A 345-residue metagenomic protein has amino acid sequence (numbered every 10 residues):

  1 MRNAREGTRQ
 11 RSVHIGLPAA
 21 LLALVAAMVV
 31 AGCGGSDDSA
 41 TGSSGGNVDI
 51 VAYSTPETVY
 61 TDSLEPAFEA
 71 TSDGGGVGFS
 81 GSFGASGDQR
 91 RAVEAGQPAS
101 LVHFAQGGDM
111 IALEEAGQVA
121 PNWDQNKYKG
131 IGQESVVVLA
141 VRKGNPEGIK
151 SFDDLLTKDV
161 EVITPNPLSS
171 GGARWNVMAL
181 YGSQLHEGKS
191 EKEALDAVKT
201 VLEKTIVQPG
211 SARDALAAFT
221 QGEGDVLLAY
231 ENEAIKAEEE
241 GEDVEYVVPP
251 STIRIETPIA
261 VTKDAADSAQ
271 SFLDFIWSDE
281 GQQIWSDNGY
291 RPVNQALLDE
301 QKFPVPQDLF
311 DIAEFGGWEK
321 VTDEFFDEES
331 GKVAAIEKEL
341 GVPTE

Functional and structural regions predicted by a protein language model:
N3-A20: Bacterial N-terminal signal peptides that target proteins for export
G7, G35, A266-E345: Extracellular/periplasmic juxtamembrane helices and adjacent flexible linkers that interface with membrane partners
M28-G32: C-terminal motif of bacterial Sec signal peptides marking the signal peptidase cleavage site
D38-S169, D308: N-terminal segment of the mature folded domain
P66-D73, L156-R213, A217: Ligand-binding cleft/hinge of the Venus flytrap
V137-N145, R254-A269, F275, I284-N288: A bilobed periplasmic-binding-protein/Venus flytrap-type ligand-binding module shared by bacterial periplasmic
G144-S151, S169, G182-S190, D264-A269: Short helix-loop capping/hinge motifs at secondary-structure junctions, enriched in acidic/polar residues
E187-T252, P258: Ligand-binding pocket segment of bilobal, Venus flytrap-like solute-binding proteins
